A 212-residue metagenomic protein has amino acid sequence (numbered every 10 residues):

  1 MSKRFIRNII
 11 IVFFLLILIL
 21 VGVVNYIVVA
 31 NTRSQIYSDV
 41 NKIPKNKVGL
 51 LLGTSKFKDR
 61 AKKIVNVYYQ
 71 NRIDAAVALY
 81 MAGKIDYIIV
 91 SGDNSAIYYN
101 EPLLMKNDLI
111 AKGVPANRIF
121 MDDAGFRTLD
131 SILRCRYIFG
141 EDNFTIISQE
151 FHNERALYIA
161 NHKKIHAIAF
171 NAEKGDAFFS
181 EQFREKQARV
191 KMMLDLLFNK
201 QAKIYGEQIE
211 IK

Functional and structural regions predicted by a protein language model:
M1-I43, Y205-E210: N-terminal membrane-anchoring alpha-helices
S2-R7, F179, F183-K186: Structural motif marking the loop-to-transmembrane transition
I27-F183: A structural signal for short, hydrophobic/glycine-enriched beta-strand patches
N171-E173, R189, G206-E210: Extracytoplasmic electrostatic interaction patches
Q182-Q201: A transmembrane-helix-recognition feature enriched in membrane-embedded lipid enzymes and envelope glyco-/phospholipid
L196-K212: Charged phosphate-binding loop/patch that engages nucleotide di/tri-phosphates or the phosphate backbone of nucleic
